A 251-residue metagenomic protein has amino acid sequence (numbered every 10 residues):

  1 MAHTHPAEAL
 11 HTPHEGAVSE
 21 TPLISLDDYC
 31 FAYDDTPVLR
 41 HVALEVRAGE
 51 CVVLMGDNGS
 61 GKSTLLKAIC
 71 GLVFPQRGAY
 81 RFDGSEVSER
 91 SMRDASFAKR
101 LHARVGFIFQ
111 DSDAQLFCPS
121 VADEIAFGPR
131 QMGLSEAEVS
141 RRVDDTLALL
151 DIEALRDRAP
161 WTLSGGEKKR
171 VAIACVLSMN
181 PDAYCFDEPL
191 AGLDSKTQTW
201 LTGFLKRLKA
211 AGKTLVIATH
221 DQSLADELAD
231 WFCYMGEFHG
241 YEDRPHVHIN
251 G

Functional and structural regions predicted by a protein language model:
M55-D57: The feature captures the beta-strand-to-loop junction immediately N-terminal to the Walker
C70: Helix-to-loop junction immediately C-terminal to a conserved catalytic motif
G78-R90: Conserved ABC transporter NBD signature motif
A137-L155: Conserved ABC ATPase "signature" region
A159-L163, E167: Conserved ABC ATPase signature
Y184-D187: Catalytic Walker B motif of ABC-type/P-loop ATPase nucleotide-binding domains
T219-H220: H-loop/switch region of ABC-family ATPase nucleotide-binding domains
